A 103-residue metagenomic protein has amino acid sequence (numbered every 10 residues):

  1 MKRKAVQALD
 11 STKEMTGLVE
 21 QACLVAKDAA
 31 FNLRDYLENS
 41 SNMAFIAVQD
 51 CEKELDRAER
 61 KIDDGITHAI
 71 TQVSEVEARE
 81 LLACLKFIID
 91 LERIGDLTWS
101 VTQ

Functional and structural regions predicted by a protein language model:
M1-Q103: Cytosolic, long alpha-helical scaffolding segments
